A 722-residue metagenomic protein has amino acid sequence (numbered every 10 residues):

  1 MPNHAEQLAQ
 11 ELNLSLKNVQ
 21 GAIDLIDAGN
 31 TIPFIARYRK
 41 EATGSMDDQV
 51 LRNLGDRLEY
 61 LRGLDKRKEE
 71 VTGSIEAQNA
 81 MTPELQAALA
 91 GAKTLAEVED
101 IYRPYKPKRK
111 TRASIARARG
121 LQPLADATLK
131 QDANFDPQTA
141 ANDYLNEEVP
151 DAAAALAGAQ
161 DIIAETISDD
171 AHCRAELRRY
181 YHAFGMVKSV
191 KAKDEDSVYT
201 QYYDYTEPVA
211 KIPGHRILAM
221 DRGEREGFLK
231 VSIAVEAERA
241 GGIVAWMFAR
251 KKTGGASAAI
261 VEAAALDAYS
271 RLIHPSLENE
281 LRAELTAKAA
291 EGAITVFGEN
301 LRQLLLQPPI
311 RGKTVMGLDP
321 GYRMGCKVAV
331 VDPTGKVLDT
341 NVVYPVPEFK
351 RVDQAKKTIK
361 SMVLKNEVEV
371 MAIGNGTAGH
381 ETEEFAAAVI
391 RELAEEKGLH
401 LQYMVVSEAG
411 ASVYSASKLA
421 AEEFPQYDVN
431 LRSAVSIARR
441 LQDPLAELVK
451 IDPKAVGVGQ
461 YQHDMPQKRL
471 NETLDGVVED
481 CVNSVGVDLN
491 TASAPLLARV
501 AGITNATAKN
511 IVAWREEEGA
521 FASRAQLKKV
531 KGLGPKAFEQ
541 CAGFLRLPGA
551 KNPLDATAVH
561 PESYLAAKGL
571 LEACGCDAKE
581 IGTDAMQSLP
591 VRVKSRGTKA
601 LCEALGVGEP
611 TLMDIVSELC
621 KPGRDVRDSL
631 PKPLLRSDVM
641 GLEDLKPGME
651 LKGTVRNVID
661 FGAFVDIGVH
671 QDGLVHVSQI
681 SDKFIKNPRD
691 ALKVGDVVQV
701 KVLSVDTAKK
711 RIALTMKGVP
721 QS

Functional and structural regions predicted by a protein language model:
N13, P308-P309, E479-A513, S637-V675 (+1 more regions): C-terminal accessory/binding modules appended to enzymatic or scaffolding proteins
V19, T340-P347, V370, A416-V429 (+6 more regions): Short beta-alpha connecting loops at secondary-structure transitions that line or flank enzyme active sites
D24-D27, P104, I115-A118, A219-G223 (+15 more regions): Replace "in large, NTP-powered and nucleic-acid-processing enzymes" with "in large, NTP-powered factors and other
T31-I32, D47-N146, P150, S484-S629 (+3 more regions): Accessory alpha-helical DNA-binding modules that contact the DNA backbone or grooves
F34, V50-N53, Y60, L64-G317 (+2 more regions): Duplex nucleic acid-engaging cores and interfaces of nucleic-acid transaction enzymes
E97, M404, G410-A411, S415-V485 (+1 more regions): Long, charge-rich intrinsically disordered scaffolds of nucleic-acid metabolism proteins
D143-Y144, E148-A152, Y205-P208, R222 (+7 more regions): Low-complexity, acidic/Ser/Thr- and charged residue-rich accessory regions of DNA metabolism proteins
R179-M186, L318-Y322, G376-A378, V405-V413 (+5 more regions): A glycine-rich phosphate-binding loop feature that marks nucleotide/adenosyl-phosphate handling sites
